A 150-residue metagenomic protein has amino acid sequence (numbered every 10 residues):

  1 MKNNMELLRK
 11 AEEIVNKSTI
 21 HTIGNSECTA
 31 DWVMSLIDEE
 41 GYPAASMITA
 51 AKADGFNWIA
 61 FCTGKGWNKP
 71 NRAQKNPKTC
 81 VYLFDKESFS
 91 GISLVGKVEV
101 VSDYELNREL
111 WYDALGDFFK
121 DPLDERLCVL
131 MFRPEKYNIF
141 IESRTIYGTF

Functional and structural regions predicted by a protein language model:
K2, I92-F150: Charged, gly/pro-rich active-site loop segments
K2-A11, I20-T22, K75, R144 (+1 more regions): Ribonuclease/tRNase effector modules and their secretory precursors
N4-A11, T63-K69, D113-L115: Charged, amphipathic alpha-helical segments
E12-E40, T79-L83: A short, Trp-centered hydrophobic/proline-enriched beta-strand micro-motif
T29-D31, M47, N57-I59, N76-T79 (+2 more regions): Short, surface-exposed beta-edge/turn micro-motifs
D31-N57: N-terminal leader/targeting helix
E40-P43, S88-S90, D121: Short glycine/serine/proline-enriched coil/turn segments at secondary-structure junctions
T49-E87: A short mixed-secondary-structure module that forms the rim of ligand-binding clefts
